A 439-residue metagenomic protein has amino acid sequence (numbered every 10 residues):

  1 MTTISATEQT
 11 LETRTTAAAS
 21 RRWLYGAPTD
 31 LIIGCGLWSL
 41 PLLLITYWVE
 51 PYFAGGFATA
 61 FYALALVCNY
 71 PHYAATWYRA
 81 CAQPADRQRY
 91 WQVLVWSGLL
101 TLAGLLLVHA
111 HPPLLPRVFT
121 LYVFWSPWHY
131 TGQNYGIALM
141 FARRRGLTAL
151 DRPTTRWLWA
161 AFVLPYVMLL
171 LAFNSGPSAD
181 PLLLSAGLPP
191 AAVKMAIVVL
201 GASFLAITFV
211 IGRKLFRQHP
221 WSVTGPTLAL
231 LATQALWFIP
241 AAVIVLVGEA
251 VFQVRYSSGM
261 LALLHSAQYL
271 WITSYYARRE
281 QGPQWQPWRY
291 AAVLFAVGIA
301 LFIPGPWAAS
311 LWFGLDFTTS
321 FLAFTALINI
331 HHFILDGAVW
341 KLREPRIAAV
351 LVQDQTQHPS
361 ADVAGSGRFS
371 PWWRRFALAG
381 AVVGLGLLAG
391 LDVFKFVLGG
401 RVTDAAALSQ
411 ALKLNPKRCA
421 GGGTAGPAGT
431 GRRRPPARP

Functional and structural regions predicted by a protein language model:
E12-R14, L43, A60-A80, Y130-Q133: Central hydrophobic cores of alpha-helical transmembrane segments in multi-pass inner-membrane proteins across all
A18-W38, W372-F376: N-terminal membrane topogenic signal
L44-T59: Short, hydrophobic transmembrane alpha-helix segments
G55, A186-P190, V243-Y256, P283-Q284 (+1 more regions): Extracellular/periplasmic helix-loop-helix junctions in multi-pass membrane proteins
Y73-Q83, N134-M140, T208-H219, H332 (+1 more regions): C-terminal ends of transmembrane helices
R89, L106-K194: Membrane-interface helix-loop-helix junctions at boundaries between adjacent transmembrane segments
L102-H109, L164-S175, A235-E249, A296-F313 (+1 more regions): Hydrophobic alpha-helical transmembrane segments in multi-pass integral membrane proteins
L385-L408: Hydrophobic alpha-helical transmembrane segments in integral membrane proteins
